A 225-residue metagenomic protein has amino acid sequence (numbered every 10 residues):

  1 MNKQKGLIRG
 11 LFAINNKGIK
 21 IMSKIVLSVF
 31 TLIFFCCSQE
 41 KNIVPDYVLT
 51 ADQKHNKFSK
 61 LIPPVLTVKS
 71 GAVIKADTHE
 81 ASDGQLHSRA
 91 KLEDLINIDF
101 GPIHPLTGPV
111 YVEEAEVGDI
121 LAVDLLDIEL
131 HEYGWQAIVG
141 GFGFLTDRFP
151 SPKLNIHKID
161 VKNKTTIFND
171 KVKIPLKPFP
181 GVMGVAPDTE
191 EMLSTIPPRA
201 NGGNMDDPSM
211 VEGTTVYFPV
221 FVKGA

Functional and structural regions predicted by a protein language model:
F35-C36: C-terminal motif of bacterial Sec signal peptides marking the signal peptidase cleavage site
P45-I98: N-terminal, Lys/Arg-enriched amphipathic/low-complexity engagement segments that precede the first folded domain
L49-S59, D99-T107, L193-N201: Short, structured beta-strand/loop micro-motifs enriched in basic residues and often containing a Trp
A76, I120-V123, F218: A generic structural signal for residues embedded in beta-strands
H87-I103, G134-D147: Short, compositionally biased
D127-E212, Y217: Intrinsically disordered, low-complexity linker/loop segments enriched in Gly/Pro and charged/polar residues
